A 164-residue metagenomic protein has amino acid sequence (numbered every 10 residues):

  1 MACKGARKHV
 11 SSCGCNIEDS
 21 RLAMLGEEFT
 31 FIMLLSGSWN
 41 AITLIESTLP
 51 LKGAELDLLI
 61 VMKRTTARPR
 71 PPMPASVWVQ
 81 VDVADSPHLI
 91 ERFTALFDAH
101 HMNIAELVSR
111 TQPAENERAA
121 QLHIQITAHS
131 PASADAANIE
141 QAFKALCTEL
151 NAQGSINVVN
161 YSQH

Functional and structural regions predicted by a protein language model:
M1-H164: A conserved regulatory-domain signal marking ACT and ACT-like small-molecule sensing domains and adjacent regulatory
